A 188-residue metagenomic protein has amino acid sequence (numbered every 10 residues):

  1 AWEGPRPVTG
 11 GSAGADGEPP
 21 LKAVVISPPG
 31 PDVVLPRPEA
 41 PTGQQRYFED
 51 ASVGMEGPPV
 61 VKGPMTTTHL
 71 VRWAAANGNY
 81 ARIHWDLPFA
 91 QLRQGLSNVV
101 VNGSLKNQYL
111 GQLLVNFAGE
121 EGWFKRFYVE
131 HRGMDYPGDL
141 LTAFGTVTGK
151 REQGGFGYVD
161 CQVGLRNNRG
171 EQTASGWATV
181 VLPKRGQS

Functional and structural regions predicted by a protein language model:
A1, R93-V101, L105-V147: Hydrophobic beta-strand-centered segment that forms part of the acyl-chain substrate-binding groove
A1-V53, D135-S188: HotDog/MaoC-like acyl-thioester-processing domains
I26-V101, K184: Catalytic strand-loop segment that frames the active site of acyl-thioester-processing enzymes
V61-M65, V129, A178-V180: Generic detection of short hydrophobic beta-strand segments and adjacent strand-loop junctions
